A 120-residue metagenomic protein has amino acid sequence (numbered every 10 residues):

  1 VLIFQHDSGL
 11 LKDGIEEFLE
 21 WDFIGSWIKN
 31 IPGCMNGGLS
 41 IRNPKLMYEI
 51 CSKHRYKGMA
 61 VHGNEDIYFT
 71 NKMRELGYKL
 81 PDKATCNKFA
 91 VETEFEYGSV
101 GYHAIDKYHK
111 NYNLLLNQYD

Functional and structural regions predicted by a protein language model:
V1: Short aromatic/hydrophobic "clamp" motif used to bind/position activated sugar donors
F4-Q5: Active-site acidic Asp-centered loop
S8-C34: Conserved donor-nucleotide/metal-binding helix-loop-beta segment in metal-dependent transferases, i.e., the alpha-helix
C34-D120: Catalytic core and acceptor-binding pocket of nucleotide-sugar-dependent glycosyltransferases
